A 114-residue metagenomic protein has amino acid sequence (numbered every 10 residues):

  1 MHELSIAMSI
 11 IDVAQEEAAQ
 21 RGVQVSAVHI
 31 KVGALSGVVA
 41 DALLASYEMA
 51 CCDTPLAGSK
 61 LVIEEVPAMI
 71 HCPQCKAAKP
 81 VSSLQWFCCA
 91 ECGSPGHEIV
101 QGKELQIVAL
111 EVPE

Functional and structural regions predicted by a protein language model:
M1-S59: Long, charged N-terminal interaction/targeting segments
K31-L35, E64-A68, L110: Short loop/turn motifs enriched for small/polar and acidic residues
K60-P67, A78-S83: Short, flexible, mixed-charge glycine/proline-rich loop motifs that serve as phosphate/nucleic-acid-contacting
I70, F87, L105: Cys/His-enriched microdomains
C72-C75, C89-C92: Short cysteine-rich clusters marking metal-coordination/redox-active sites
P80, S94-E98: Short functional micro-motifs and their immediate structural scaffolds
E98-A109: Short metal-binding segments enriched for Cys and/or His
E114: N-terminal loops that bind phosphate or other acidic moieties and the adjacent beta-alpha structural core
